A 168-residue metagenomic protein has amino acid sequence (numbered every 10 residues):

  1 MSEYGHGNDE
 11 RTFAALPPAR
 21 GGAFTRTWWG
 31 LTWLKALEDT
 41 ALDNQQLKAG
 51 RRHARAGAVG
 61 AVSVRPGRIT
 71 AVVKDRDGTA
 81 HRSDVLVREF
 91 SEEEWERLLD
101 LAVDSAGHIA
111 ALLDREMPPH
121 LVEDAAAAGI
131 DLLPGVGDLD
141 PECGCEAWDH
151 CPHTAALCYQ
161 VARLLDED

Functional and structural regions predicted by a protein language model:
M1-D168: Long, low-complexity, compositionally biased intrinsically disordered regions
